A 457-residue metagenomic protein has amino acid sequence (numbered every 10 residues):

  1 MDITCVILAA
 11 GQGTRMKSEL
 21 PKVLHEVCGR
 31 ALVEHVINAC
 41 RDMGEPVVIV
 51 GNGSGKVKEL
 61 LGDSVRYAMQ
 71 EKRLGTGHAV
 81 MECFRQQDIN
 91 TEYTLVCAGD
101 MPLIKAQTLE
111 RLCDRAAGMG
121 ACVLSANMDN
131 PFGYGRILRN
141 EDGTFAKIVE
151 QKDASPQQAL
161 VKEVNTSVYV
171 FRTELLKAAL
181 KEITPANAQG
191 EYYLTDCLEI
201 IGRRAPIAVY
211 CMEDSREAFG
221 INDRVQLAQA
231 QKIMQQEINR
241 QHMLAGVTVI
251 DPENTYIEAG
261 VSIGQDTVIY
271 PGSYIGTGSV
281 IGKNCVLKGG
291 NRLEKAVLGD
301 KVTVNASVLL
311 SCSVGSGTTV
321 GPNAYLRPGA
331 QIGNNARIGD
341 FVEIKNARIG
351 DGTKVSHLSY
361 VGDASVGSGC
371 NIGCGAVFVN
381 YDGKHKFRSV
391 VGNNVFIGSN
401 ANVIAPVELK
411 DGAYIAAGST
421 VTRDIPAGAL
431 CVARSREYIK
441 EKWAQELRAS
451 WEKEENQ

Functional and structural regions predicted by a protein language model:
M1-S18: N-terminal nucleotide-binding beta1-loop-alpha1 segment
M1-T4, R30-D114, W451-E452: Conserved N-terminal catalytic core of the sugar/cofactor nucleotidyltransferase
G11-G13, G53-S54, K72-R73, G99-P102 (+3 more regions): Short glycine-rich anion-binding loops that position phosphate/pyrophosphate groups of nucleotides and phosphorylated
L20-E26, I183-A186: Short glycine-enriched, charge-decorated loop/helix-capping segments at active-site entrances that position
H25, P102, K162, Y169 (+5 more regions): Residues that recognize and position ribonucleotide moieties
D63, I104-A188, A205: Conserved core of the sugar-phosphate nucleotidyltransferase
K162-G264: Conserved alpha/beta core of the MobA/IspD/sugar-nucleotide pyrophosphorylase nucleotidyltransferase superfamily
T248-V432, E437-Y438: Structural signal for interior beta-strand "rungs" in well-ordered beta-sheet cores of soluble enzyme domains
